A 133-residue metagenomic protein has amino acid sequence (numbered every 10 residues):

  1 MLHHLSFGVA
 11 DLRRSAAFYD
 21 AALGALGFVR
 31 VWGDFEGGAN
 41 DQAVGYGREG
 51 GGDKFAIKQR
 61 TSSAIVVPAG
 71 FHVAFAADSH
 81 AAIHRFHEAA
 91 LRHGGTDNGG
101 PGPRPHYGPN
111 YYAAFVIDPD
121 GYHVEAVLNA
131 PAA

Functional and structural regions predicted by a protein language model:
M1-H3: Extreme N-terminal starter segment of soluble prokaryotic enzymes
G8-G52: Core segments of cupin and vicinal oxygen chelate
A10-R14, A74-P119: Vicinal oxygen chelate
D34-E36, T61, P101-H106: Short, solvent-exposed loop/turn elements at beta->coil junctions and helix N-caps that rim active or binding pockets
G38-R85: Long, continuous compositionally biased terminal/linker segments
P105-H106, N129-A133: A short acidic/small-residue loop/turn micro-motif
I117-P131: Short, contiguous alpha-helical
